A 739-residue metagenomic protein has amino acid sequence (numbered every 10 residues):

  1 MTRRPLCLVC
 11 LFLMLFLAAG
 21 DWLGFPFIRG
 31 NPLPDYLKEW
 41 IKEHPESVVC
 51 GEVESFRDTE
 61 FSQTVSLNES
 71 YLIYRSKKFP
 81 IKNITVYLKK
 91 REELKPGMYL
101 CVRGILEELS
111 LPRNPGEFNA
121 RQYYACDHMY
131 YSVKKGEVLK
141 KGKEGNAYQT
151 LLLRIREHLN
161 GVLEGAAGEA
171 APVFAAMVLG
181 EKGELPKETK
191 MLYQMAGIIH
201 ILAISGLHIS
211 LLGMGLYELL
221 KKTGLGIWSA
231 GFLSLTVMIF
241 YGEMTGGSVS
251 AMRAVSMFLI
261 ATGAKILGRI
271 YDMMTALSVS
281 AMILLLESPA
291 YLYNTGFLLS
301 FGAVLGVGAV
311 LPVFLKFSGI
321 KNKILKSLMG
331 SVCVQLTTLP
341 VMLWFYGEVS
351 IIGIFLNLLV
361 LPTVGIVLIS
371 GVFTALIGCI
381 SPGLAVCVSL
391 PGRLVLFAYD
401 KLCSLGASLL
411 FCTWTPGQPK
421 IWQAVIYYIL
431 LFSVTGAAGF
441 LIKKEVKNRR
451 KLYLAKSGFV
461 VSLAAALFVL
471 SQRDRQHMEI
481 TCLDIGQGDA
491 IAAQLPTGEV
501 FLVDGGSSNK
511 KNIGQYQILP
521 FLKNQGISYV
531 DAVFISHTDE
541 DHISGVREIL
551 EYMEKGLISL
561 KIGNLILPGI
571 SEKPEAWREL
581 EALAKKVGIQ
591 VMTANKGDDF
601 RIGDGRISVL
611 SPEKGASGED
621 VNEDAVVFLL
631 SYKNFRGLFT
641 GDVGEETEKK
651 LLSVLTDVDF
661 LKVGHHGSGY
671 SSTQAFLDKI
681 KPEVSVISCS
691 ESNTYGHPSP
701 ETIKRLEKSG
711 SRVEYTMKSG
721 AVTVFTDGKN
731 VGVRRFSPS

Functional and structural regions predicted by a protein language model:
M1-L8: N-terminal membrane topogenic signal
L8, F12, F16, K187-I354 (+6 more regions): Hydrophobic alpha-helical transmembrane segments in multi-pass membrane proteins
L17, D21-H200, Q515-P520, Y529 (+4 more regions): Membrane-interface helix/helix-cap signal primarily in integral membrane proteins
K90-I105, S110, G116, R121-Y124 (+4 more regions): Non-globular, low-confidence helical/coil segments that flank catalytic cores
C126-M257, T262, L336, A532-F534 (+3 more regions): Aromatic-rich juxtamembrane segments at the membrane interface
Y148-A166, V173-F174, E181, T189 (+12 more regions): Hydrophobic alpha-helical segments of integral membrane proteins, encompassing both true transmembrane helices
